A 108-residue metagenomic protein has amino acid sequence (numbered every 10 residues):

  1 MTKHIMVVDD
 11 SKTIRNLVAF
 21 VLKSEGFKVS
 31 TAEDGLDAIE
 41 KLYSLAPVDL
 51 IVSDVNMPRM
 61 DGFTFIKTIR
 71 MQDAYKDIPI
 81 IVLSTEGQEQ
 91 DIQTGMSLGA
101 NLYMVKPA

Functional and structural regions predicted by a protein language model:
N16-S24: Charged docking surfaces used in two-component/phosphorelay signaling
T31-L50: Acidic, metal-coordinating helix/loop segments flanking the phosphotransfer/catalytic sites of two-component signaling
V52-D54: Active-site T/S-Asp motif of two-component receiver
M57: Receiver (REC) domain active-site loop signature in two-component systems and cognate sites in sensor histidine kinases
N101: Short, glycine/charged-rich "phosphate-handling" switch motifs in NTP-dependent and phosphotransfer domains
V105-P107: A Lys-centered signature of the CheY-like receiver
